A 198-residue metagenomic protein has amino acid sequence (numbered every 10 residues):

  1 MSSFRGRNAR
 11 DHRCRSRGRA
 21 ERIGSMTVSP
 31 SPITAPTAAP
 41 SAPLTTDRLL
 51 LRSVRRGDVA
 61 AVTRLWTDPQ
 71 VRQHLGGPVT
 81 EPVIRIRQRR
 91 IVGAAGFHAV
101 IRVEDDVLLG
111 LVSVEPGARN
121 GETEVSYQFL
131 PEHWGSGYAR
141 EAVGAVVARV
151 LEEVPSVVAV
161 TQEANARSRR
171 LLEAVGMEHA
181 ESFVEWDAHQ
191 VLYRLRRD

Functional and structural regions predicted by a protein language model:
S3-E132, G144-E163, E178-D198: GNAT-family acyltransferases
G137: Phosphate/ribose-recognition catalytic cores of enzymes acting on nucleotide-derived substrates
R140, A164-H179: Conserved active-site alpha-helix within GNAT-family acetyltransferase domains
